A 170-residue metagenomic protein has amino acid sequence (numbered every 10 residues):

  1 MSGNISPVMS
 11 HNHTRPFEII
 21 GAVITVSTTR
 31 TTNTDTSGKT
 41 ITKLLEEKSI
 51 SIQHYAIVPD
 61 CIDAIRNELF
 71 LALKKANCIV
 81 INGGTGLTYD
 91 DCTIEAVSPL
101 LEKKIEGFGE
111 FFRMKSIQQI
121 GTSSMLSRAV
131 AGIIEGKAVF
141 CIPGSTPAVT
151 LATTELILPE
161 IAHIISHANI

Functional and structural regions predicted by a protein language model:
M1-I170: Non-catalytic beta/alpha edge segments that cap or flank active sites
